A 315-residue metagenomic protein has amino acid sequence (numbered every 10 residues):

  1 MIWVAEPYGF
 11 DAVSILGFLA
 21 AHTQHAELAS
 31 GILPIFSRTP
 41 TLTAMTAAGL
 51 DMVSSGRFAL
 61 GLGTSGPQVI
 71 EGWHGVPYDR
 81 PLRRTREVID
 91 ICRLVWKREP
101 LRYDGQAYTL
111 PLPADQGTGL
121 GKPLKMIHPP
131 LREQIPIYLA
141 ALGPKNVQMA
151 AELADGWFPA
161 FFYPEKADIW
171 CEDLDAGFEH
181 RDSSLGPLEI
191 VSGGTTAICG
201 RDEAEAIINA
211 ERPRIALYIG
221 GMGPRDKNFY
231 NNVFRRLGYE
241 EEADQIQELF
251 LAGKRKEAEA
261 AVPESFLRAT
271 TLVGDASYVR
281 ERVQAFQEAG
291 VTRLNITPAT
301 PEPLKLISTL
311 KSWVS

Functional and structural regions predicted by a protein language model:
M1-S315: Active-site-adjacent structural elements that line small-molecule/cofactor binding pockets in enzymes
